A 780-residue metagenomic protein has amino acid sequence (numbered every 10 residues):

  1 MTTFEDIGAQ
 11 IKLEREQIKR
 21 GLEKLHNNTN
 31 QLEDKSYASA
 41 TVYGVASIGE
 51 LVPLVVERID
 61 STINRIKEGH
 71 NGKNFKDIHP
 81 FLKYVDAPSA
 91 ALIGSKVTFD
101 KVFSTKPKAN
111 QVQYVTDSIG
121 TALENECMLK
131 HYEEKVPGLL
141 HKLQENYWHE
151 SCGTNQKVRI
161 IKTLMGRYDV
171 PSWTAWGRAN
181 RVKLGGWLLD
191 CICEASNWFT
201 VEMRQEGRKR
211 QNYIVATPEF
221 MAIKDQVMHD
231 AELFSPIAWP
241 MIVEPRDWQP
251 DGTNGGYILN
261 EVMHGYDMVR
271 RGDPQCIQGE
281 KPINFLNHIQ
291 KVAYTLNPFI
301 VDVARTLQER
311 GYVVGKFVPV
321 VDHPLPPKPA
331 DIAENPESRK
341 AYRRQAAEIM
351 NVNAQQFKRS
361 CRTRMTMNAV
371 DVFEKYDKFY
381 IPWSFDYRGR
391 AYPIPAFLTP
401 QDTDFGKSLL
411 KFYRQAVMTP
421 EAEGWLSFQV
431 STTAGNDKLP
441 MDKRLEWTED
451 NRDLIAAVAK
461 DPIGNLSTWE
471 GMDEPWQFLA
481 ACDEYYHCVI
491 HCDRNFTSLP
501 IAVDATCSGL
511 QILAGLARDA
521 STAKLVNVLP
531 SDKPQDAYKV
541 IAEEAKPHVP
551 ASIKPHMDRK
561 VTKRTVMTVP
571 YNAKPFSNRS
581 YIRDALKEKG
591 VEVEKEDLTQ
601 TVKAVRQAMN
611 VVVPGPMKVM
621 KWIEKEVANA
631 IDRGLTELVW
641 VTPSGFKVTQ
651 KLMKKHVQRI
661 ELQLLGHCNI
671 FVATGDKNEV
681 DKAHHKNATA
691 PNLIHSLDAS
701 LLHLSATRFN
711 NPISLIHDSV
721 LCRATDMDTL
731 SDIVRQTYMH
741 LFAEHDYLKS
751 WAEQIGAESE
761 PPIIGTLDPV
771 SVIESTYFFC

Functional and structural regions predicted by a protein language model:
M1-V566, P570-L693, L704, R708 (+4 more regions): Non-catalytic nucleic-acid-binding interfaces of large nucleic-acid enzymes and RNP effectors
L697: Substrate-binding/specificity loop regions of serine endopeptidase catalytic domains, predominantly subtilases
S700: Active-site phosphate/pyrophosphate-handling residues
